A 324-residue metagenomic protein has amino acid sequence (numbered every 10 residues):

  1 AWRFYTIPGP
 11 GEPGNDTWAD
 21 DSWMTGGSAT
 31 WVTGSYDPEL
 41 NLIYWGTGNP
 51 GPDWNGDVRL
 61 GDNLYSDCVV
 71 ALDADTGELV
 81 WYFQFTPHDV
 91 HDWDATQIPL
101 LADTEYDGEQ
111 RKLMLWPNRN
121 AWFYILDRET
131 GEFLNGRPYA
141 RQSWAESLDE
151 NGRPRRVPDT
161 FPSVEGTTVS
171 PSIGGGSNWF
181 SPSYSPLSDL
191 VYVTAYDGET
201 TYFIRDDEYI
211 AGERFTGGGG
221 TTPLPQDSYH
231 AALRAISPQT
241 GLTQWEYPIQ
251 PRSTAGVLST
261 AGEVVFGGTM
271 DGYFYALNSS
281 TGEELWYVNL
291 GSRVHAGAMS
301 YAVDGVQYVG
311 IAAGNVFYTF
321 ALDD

Functional and structural regions predicted by a protein language model:
A1-M24, E39, G56-A95, A102-Q110 (+3 more regions): Extracytoplasmic/lumenal domain signature
T6, T47-N49, A195-D197: Short, well-ordered beta-to-alpha junction loops that form the rim of enzyme active sites and present histidine/acidic
G27-V32, E109-Q110, A121, G175-S181: Short alpha-helical segments and helix-capping/turn motifs at coil-helix boundaries
S35, D159, E165-T200: Long, low-complexity segments enriched in small/aliphatic residues
S35-N41, T47: Active-site cores of enzymes that catalyze phosphoryl transfer or operate on phosphate-rich substrates
L64, L115, L187-Y196, Q250: Active-site core of glycosidic bond-cleaving carbohydrate-active enzymes
